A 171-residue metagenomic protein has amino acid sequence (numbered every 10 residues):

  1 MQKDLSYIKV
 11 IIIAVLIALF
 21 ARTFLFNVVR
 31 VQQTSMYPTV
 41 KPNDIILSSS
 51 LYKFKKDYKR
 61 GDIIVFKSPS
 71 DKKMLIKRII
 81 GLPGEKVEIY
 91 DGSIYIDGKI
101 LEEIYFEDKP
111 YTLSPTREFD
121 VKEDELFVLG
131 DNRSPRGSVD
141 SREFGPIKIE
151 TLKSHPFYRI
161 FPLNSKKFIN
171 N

Functional and structural regions predicted by a protein language model:
M1-M74, I147-N171: Protein maturation boundaries and topogenic segments
T39, I80, V87-E88, F119-K122: Extracellular/periplasmic catalytic domains that process cell-envelope and extracellular macromolecules
N43-D44, D62-I63, E85, E125 (+1 more regions): Structural motif
L51, P69, G92, D131-N132: Short, surface-exposed secondary-structure boundary micro-motifs
M74-R78, L82-I96: Mid-length scaffold segments of soluble, non-membrane domains
I96-L113: PP2C/PPM family metal-dependent serine/threonine protein phosphatase catalytic domain, recognizing the conserved
P115, F119-N171: Beta-strand-rich cores of mature extracytoplasmic or soluble domains
